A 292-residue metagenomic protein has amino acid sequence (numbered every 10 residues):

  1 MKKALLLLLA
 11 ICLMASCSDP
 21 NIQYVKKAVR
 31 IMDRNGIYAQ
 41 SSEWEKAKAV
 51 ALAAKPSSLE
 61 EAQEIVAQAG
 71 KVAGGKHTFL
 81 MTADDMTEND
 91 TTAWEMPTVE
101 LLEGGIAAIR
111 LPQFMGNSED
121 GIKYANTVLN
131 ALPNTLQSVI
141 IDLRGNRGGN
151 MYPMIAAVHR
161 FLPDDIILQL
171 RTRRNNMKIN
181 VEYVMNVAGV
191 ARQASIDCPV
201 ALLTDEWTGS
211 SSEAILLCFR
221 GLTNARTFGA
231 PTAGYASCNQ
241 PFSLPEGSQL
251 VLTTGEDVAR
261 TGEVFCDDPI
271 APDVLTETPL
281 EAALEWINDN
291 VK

Functional and structural regions predicted by a protein language model:
A4-M14: Sec-dependent N-terminal signal peptides
A28, A69, I109, I141 (+4 more regions): Terminal peptide-recognition signature
G36-G104, V291: Extended, small/polar residue-biased N-terminal targeting/export presequences and adjacent propeptide/linker tracts
P97-I122: STAS-typified acidic loop motif
I109-R110, A131-G148, L202-L203: Short acidic catalytic loops
N117-Q137: A short, well-ordered alpha-helical element
G148-A201, S237-S243, T254-V258, V264-F265: Gly/Ser/Thr-rich loop/hinge elements
